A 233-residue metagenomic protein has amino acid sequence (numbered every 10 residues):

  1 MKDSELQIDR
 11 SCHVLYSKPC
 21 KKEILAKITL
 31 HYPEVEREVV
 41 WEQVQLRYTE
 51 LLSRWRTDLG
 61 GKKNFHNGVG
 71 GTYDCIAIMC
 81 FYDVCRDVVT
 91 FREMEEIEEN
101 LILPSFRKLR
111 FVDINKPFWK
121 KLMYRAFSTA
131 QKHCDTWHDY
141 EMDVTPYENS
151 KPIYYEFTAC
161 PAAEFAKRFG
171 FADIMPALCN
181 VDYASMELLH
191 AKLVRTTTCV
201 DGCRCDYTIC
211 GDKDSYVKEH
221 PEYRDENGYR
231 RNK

Functional and structural regions predicted by a protein language model:
M1-Y82: N-terminal, charged low-complexity regulatory/assembly segments
F65-N67, A166-F169, R224-D225: A short, structure-level motif marking secondary-structure boundaries and short turns
G70-R168: Amphipathic interaction/junction segments at domain boundaries or subunit interfaces
E141-D201: Short, hydrophobic/π-rich interface segment
A162-E164, D212-E219: Short, charged/polar, Gly/Pro-enriched secondary-structure boundary elements
A184, E222-K233: Short, cationic low-complexity segments
T196, G202-D212: C-terminal edge-of-domain segments
D206-T208, E219, D225: N-terminal functional module detector in eukaryotic proteins
